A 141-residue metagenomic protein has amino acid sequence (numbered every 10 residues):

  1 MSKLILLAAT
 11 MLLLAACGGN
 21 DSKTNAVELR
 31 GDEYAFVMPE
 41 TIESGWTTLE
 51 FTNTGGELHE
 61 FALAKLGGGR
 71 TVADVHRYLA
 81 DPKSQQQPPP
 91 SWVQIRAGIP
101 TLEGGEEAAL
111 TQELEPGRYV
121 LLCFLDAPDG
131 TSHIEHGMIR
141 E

Functional and structural regions predicted by a protein language model:
M1-L6: Bacterial N-terminal signal peptides that target proteins for export
L14-A16: C-terminal motif of bacterial Sec signal peptides marking the signal peptidase cleavage site
G18-N20: Bacterial signal peptide processing site
S22-E28: Proline/serine/threonine-rich low-complexity linkers at boundaries of modular beta-sandwich domains
R30-G31, A35, E40-S44, E50-F61 (+2 more regions): Extracellular/periplasmic metallocenter environments
W46, N53-K83: Contiguous segments within soluble domain cores/interaction surfaces
V72-A73, P88, V93-Q94: Long luminal/extracellular ectodomains of secretory-pathway precursor proteins
